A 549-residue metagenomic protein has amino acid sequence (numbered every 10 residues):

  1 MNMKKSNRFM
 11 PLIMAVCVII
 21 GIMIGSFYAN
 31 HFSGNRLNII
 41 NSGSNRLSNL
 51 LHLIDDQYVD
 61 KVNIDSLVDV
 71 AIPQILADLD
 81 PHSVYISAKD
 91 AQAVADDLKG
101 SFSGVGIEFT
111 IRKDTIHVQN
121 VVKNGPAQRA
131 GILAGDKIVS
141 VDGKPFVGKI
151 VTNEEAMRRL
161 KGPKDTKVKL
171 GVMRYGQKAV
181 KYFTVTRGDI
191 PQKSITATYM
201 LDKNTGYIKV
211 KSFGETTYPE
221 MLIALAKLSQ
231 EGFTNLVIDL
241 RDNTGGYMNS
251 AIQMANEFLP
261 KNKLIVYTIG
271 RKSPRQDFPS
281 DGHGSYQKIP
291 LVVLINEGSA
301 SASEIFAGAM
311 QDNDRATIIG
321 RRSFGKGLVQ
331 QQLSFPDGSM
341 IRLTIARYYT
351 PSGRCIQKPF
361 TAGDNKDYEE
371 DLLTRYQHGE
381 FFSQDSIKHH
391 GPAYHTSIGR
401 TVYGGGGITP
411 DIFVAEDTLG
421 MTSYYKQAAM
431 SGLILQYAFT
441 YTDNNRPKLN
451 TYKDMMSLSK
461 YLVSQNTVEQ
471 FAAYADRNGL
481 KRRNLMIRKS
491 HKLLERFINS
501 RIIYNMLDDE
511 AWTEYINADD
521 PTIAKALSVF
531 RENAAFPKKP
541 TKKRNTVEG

Functional and structural regions predicted by a protein language model:
M1-S6: N-terminal Lys/Arg-rich, disordered targeting/topogenic segments
P11-F27: Hydrophobic membrane-insertion alpha-helices, especially the h-region of bacterial N-terminal signal peptides
Y28-N41, T541-G549: Sec-dependent signal peptide cleavage junction
H31-G43, L47, L51, D55 (+6 more regions): Cleft-lining beta-strand/loop regions that shape enzyme active-site pockets
Y58-Q119, D165-A197, N517-L527, A534-R544: Extended, small/polar residue-biased N-terminal targeting/export presequences and adjacent propeptide/linker tracts
G135-K137: Structural motif
A302, D314, R321, G325-P392: Polar, glycine-rich mid-to-C-terminal structural blocks that act as macromolecule-binding/assembly scaffolds
C355-I356, F360-G549: Conserved functional hotspot residues or short segments at active or partner-binding sites across diverse domains
